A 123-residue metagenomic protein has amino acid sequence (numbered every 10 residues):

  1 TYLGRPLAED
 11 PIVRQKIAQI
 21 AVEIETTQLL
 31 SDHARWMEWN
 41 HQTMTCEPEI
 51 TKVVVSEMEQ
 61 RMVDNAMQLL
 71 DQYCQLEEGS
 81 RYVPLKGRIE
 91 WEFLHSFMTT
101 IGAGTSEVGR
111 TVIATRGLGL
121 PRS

Functional and structural regions predicted by a protein language model:
T1-S123: Alpha-helical interface subdomain recognition
